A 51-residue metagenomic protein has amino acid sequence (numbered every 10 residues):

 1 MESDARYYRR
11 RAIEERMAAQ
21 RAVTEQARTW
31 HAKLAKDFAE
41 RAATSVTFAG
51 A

Functional and structural regions predicted by a protein language model:
M1-A51: Long, non-catalytic architectural segments outside compact domain cores
